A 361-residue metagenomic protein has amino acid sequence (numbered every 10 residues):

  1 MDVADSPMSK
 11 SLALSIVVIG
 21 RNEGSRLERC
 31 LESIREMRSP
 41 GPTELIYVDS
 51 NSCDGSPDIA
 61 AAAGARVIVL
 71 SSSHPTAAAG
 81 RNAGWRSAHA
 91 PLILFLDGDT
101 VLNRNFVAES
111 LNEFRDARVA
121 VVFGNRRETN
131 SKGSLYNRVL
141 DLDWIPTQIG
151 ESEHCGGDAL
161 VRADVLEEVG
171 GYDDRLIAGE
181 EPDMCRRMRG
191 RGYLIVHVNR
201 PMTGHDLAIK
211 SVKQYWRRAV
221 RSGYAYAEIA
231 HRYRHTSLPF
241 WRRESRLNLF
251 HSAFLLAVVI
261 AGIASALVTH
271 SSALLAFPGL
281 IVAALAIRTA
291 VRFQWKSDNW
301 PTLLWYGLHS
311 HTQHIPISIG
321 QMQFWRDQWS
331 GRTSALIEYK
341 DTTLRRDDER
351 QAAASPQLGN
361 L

Functional and structural regions predicted by a protein language model:
S33, D49-P57, T100: A conserved acidic beta->alpha catalytic loop
S33-P42: Short, acidic, metal-binding catalytic loop of nucleotide-sugar glycosyltransferases
L70-A88, E109: Glycine-rich, basic loop-to-helix element that forms the pyrophosphate-binding segment of sugar-nucleotide handling
I93: Short aromatic/hydrophobic "clamp" motif used to bind/position activated sugar donors
V101-L135, D206: Conserved donor NDP-sugar-binding/catalytic core segment of glycosyltransferases
E128-T129, W144-E168, I177, D183: A recurrent flexible, glycine/aromatic-enriched loop bordering the glycosyltransferase active site that acts as
D173-L176, P182-F240: Catalytic donor/gating beta->alpha subdomain of glycosyltransferases that bind UDP-sugars
S252-R326: Membrane-embedded multi-pass helical conduit in multi-pass membrane proteins, especially envelope-biosynthetic
